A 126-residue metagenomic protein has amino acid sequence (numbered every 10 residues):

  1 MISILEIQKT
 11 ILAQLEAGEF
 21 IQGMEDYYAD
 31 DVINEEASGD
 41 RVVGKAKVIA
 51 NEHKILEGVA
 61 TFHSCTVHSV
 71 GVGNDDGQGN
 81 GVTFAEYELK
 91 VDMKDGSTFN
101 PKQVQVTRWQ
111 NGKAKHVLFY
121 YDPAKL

Functional and structural regions predicted by a protein language model:
M1-D30: Short acidic-aromatic low-complexity motifs
L15-E19, E36, D95: Short coil/turn residues that cap or connect secondary-structure elements
Q22-E25, R41, F84, V106: Generic alpha-helical hydrophobic packing signal
E35, I49-L126: A beta-strand edge to alpha-helix "cap/lid" segment located at domain peripheries
D40-A50: Short beta-edge strand/loop motif at the mouth of beta-sheet-based domains
